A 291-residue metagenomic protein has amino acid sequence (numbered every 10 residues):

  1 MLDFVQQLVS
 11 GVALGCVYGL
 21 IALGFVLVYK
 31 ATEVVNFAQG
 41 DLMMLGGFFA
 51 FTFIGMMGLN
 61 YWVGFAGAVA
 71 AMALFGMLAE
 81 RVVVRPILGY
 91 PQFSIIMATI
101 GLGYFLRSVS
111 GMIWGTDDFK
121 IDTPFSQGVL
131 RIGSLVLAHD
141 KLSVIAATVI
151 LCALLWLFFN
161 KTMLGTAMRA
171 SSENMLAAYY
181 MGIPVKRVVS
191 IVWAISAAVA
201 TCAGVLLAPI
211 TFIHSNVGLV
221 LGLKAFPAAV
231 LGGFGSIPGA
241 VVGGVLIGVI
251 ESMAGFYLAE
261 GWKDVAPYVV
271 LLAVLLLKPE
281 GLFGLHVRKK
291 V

Functional and structural regions predicted by a protein language model:
F4-M56, V82-Y90, S94, L231-I237: Single transmembrane alpha-helix segments in multi-pass membrane proteins
L14, V136-H214, I237-G243: Helix-loop-helix "hairpin" substructures at the membrane interface of multi-pass membrane proteins
Y18, A22, G58-A70, S190-L271: Transmembrane alpha-helical segments in multi-pass inner-membrane proteins
A22-A31, A50, F75-G76, E80-R81 (+8 more regions): Alpha-helical transmembrane segments of polytopic integral membrane proteins, especially the permease/helical cores
A38, W62-V63, F93-S94, M163 (+4 more regions): Residues that define the loop-to-transmembrane-helix transition and helix capping in multi-pass membrane transporters
G47-T52, V69-F75, L102-S108, A147-W156 (+3 more regions): Hydrophobic core segments of alpha-helical transmembrane domains in multi-pass membrane transport and ion-translocation
G58-L102, V109, V242-I247, K278-P279: Alpha-helical transmembrane segments within multi-pass membrane transporters and channels
P86-K161, V188, M253, L258 (+3 more regions): Transmembrane helix-bundle core of multi-pass membrane transporters and related energy-transducing complexes
